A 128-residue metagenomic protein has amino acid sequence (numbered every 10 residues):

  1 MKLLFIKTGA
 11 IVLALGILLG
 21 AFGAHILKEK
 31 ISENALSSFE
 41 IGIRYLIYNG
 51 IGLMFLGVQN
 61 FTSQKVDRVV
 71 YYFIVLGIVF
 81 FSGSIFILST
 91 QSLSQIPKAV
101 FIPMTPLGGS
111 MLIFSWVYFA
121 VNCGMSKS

Functional and structural regions predicted by a protein language model:
M1-S128: Polytopic transmembrane helical bundles with strong interfacial aromatic enrichment
